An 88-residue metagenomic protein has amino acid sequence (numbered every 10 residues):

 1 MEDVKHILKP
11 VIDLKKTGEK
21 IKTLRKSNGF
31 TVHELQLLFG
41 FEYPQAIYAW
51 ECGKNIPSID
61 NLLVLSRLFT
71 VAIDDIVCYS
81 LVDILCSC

Functional and structural regions predicted by a protein language model:
E2-S27: A short, Lys/Arg-rich alpha-helix, primarily the initiator
E2-V11, R67, V77-C88: Short, charged recognition helix plus adjacent turn of helix-turn-helix-like nucleic-acid-binding domains
K22, H33, L63: Residues within the helices of the helix-turn-helix
R25, Q36, S66: The alpha-helix within a helix-turn-helix
N28-A49: Short alpha-helical DNA-recognition segment
D60-D75: DNA major-groove recognition helix of helix-turn-helix/homeodomain DNA-binding modules
